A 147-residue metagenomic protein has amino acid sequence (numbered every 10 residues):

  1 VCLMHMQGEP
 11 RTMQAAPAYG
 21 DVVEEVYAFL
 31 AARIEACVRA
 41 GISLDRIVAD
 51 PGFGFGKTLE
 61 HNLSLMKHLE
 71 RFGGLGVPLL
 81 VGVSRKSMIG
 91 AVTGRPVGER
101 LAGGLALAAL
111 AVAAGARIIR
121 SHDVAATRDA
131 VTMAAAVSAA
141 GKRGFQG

Functional and structural regions predicted by a protein language model:
V1-A40, F55-G147: Active-site-adjacent loop and "lid" segments of alpha/beta metabolic enzymes
L44-R46: Short acidic capping loops at alpha-helix termini that bridge into adjacent secondary structure
